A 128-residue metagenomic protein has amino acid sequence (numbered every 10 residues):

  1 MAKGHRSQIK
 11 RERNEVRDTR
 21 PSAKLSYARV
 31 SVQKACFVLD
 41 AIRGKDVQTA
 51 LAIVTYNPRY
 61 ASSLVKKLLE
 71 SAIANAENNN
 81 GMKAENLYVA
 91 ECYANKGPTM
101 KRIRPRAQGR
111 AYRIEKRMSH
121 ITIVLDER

Functional and structural regions predicted by a protein language model:
A2-A94, M118-R128: Ribosome large-subunit tunnel/peptidyl-transferase-proximal elements
G97-R128: Strongly charged
